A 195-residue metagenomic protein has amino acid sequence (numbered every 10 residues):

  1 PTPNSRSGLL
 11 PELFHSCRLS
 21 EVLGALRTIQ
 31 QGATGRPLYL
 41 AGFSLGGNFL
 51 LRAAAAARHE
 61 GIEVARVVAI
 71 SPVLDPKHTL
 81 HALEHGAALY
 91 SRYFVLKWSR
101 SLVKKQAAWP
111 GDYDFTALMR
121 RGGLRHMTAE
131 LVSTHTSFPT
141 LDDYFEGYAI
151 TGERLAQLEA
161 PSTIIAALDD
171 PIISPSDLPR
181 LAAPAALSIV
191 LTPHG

Functional and structural regions predicted by a protein language model:
P1-P3, V73, G195: Short beta-to-alpha linker loops that shape the active-site pocket of alpha/beta-hydrolase fold enzymes
P3-Y39: Catalytic nucleophile-loop/oxyanion-hole region of alpha/beta-hydrolase and closely related hydrolase-like folds
G35-T136: Alpha/beta-hydrolase-fold enzymes
G61-I62, L155-E159, R180-A185: Short, conserved loop/helix-junction motifs that constitute active-site signature segments in enzyme catalytic cores
E130-R154: Active-site nucleophile elbow and catalytic-triad environment of alpha/beta-hydrolase enzymes
L158, I164-A166, D170: Short beta-strand/loop motif that positions the catalytic acidic residue of the alpha/beta-hydrolase fold
A183-G195: Catalytic histidine neighborhood in serine/cysteine hydrolases with alpha/beta-hydrolase-type architecture
